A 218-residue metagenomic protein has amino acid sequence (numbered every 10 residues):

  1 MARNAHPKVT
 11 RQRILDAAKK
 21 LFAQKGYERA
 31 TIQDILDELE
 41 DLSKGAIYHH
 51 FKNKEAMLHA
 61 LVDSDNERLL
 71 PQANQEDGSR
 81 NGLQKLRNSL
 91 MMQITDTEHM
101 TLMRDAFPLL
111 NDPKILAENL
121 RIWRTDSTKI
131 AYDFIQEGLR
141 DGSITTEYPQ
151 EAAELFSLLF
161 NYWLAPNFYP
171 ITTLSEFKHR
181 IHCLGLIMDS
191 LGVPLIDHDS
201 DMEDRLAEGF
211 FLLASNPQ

Functional and structural regions predicted by a protein language model:
A2, L21-A56, A60: Helix-turn-helix
T10-A18, I35, L61-D65, L69 (+1 more regions): Generic hydrophobic, amphipathic alpha-helix propensity
K54, L61, D65, L69 (+3 more regions): Hydrophobic/aromatic residues within well-ordered alpha-helical segments
A60, P71-M103, A153-F156: Hydrophobic alpha-helical connector segments
R80-Q84, I122-W123, R140-L155, T173-H179: All-alpha amphipathic helical-bundle segments outside canonical DNA-binding/catalytic cores that form hydrophobic
R87, Y132, P149-S157, N161 (+2 more regions): Short, well-structured alpha-helical segments
E98-E151: Short secondary-structure transition hinges
D133, R140, T173-Q218: C-terminal peripheral helix-coil segments that are non-catalytic and often amphipathic
